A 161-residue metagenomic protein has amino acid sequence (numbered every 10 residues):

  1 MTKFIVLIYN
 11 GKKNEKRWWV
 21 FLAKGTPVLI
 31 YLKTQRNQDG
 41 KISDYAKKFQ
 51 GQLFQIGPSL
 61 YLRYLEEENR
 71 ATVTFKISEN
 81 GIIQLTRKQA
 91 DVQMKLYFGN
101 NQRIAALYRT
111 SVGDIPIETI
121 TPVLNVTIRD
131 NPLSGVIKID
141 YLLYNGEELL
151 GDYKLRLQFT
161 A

Functional and structural regions predicted by a protein language model:
M1-F21: N-terminal amphipathic/basic-hydrophobic helices that include classical n-h-c signal peptides and signal-anchor
F21-L96, N100-K138, L142-Y144, E148-D152: N-terminal intrinsically disordered, cationic/polar leader segments that include organellar targeting peptides
R156-A161: Flexible glycine-rich active-site/ligand-binding loops centered on an Asp-His dyad
